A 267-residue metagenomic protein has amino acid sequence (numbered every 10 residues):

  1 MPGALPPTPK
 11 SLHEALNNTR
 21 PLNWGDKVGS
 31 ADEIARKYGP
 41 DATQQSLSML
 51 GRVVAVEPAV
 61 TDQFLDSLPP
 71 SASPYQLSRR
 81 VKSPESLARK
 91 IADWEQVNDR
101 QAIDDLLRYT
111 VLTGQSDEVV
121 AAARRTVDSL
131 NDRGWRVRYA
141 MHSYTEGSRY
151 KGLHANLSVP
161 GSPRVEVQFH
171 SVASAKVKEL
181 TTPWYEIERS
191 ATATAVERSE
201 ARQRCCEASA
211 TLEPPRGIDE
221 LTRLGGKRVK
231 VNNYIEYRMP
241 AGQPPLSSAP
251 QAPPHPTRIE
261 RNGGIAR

Functional and structural regions predicted by a protein language model:
M1-I103, A191-A195, C206-R267: Charge-rich, low-complexity segments
A92-R238: Long beta-strand-rich cores associated with HINT superfamily self-processing modules
